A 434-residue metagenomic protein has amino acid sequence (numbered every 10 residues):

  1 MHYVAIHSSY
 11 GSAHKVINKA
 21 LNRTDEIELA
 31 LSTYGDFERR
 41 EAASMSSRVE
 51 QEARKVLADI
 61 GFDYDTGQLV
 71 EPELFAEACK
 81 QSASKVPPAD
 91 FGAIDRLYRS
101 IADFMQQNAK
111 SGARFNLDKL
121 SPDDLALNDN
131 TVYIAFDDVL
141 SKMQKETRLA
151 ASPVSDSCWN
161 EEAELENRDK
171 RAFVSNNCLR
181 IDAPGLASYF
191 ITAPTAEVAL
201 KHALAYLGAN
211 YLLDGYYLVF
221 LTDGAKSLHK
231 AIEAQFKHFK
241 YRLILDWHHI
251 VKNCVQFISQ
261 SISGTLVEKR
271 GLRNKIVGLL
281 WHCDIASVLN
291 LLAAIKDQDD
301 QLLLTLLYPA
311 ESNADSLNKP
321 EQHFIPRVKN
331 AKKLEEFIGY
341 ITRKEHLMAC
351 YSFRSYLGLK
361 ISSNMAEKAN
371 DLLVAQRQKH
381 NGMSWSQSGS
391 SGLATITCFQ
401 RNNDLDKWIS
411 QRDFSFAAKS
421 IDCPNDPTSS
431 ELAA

Functional and structural regions predicted by a protein language model:
M1-A434: Catalytic center-proximal scaffold of phosphoryl-transfer enzymes
